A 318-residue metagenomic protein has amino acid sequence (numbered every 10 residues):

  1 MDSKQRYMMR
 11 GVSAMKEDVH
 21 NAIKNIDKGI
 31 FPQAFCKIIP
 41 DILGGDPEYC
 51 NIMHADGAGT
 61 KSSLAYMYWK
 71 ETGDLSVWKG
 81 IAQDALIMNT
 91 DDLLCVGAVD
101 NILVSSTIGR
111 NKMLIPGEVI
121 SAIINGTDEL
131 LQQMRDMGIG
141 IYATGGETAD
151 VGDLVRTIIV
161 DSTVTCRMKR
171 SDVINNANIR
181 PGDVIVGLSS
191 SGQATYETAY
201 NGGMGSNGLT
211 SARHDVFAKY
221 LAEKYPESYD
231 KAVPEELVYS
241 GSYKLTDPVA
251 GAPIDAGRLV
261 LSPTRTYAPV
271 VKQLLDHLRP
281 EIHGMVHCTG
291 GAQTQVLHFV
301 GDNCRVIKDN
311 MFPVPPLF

Functional and structural regions predicted by a protein language model:
M1-F318: Helix-biased detector of long, well-ordered alpha-helical tracts
